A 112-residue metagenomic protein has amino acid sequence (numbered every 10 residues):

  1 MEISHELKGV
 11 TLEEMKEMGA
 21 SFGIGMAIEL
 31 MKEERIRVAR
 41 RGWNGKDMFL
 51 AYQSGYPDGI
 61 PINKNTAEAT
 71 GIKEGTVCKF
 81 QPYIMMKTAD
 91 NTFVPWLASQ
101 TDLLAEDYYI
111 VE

Functional and structural regions predicted by a protein language model:
M1-Q53: Propeptides and adjacent flexible N-terminal/non-core segments of secreted, proteolytically processed extracellular
I3, I24, I28, I36 (+4 more regions): Weak global preference for isoleucine
G19-S21, E33, K64-E68, T76-V77 (+1 more regions): Short amphipathic alpha-helical surface micro-motifs
A20, A27, A39, A51 (+4 more regions): A sequence-composition feature that detects small, non-aromatic residues
R35, Y56, E68, D102-L104 (+1 more regions): Generic alpha-helical propensity signal that fires on short helical segments and nearby coil/disordered stretches
W43-Q81, M86: Extracellular attachment/recognition segments
V77-E112: Short, compact, well-ordered microdomains
